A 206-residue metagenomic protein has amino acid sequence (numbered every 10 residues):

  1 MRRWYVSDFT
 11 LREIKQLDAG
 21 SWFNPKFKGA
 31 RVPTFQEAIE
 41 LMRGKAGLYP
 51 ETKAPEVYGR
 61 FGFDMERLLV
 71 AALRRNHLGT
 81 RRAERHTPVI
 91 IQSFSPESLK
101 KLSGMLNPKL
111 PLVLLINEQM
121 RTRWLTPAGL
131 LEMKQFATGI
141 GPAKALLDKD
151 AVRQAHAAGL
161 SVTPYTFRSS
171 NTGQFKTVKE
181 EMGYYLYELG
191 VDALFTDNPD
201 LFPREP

Functional and structural regions predicted by a protein language model:
M1-W124, A128-L131, Q135-A137, P142-L147 (+2 more regions): Metal-dependent phosphodiesterase/phospholipase catalytic core, i.e., the His/Asp/Glu-rich active-site region
G47, L194-F195: Paired acidic/hydrophobic, glycine-rich loop segments that form the ligand-binding mouth/hinge of periplasmic-binding
A137, G190-V191, P199: A structural motif
A145-L147, A155-L189, T196: C-terminal soluble interaction/assembly domains
D150: Short glycine/proline-centered loop/turn elements that form peptide/ligand docking sites
P199-P206: C-terminal helical cap(s) of enzyme catalytic domains, especially alpha/beta-barrels
